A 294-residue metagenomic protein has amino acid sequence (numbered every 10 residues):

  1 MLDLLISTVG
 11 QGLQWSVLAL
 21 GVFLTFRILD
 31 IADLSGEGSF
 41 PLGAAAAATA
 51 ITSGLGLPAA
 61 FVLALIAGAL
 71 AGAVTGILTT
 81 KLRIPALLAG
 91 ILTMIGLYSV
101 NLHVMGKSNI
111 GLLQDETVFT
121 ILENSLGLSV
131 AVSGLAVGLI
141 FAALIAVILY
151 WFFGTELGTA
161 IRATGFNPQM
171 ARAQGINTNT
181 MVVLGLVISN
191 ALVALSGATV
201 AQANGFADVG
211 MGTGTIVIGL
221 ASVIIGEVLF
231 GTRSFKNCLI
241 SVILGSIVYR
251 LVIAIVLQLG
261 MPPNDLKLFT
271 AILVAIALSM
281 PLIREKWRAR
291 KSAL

Functional and structural regions predicted by a protein language model:
M1-L18, G54-A59, I121, V130-A131 (+1 more regions): Membrane-interfacial amphipathic/re-entrant helices at transmembrane-helix boundaries
V22, L55-I95, V100, A142-A143 (+2 more regions): Alpha-helical transmembrane segments within multi-pass membrane transporters and channels
F26-K81, L122-V132, R233-S234, Q258: Membrane-embedded helix boundary and interhelical linker motif in transport proteins
R27-A32, A73-T117, L122, G205-V209 (+1 more regions): Short loop segments and helix-boundary regions at transmembrane helix junctions of multi-pass inner-membrane proteins
A71, V130-I216: Helix-loop-helix "hairpin" substructures at the membrane interface of multi-pass membrane proteins
A86, G90, L97-G154, L184 (+1 more regions): Transmembrane helix-bundle core of multi-pass membrane transporters and related energy-transducing complexes
F166-A173, N177-T180, R233, N237 (+1 more regions): Cytosolic-side transmembrane-helix boundaries in multi-pass membrane proteins
V193-L268: Transmembrane alpha-helical segments in multi-pass inner-membrane proteins
